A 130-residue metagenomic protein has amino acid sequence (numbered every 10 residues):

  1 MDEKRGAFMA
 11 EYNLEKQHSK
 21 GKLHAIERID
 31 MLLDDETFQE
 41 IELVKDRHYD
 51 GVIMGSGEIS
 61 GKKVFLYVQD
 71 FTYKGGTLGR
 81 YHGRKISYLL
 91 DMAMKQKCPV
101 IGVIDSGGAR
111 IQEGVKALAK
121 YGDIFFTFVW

Functional and structural regions predicted by a protein language model:
M1-W130: Terminal-region recognition feature
